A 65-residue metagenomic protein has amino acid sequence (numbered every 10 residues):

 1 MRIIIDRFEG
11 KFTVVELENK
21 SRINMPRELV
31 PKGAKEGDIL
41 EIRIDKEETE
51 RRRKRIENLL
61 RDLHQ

Functional and structural regions predicted by a protein language model:
M1-F8: Structural detector for short beta-strands of small beta-barrel domains
K11-V15: Short aromatic-glycine-enriched beta-strand elements
N24-V30: Short alpha-helix capping/helix-loop boundary micro-motifs
E48-Q65: Short, compositionally biased
